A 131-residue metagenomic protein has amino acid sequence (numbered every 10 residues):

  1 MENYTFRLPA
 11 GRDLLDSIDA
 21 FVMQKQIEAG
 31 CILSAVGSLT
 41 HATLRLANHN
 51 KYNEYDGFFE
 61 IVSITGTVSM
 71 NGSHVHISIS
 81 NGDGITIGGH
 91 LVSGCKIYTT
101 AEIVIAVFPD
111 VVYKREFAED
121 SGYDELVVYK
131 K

Functional and structural regions predicted by a protein language model:
M1-H74, N81-K131: N-terminal intrinsically disordered, cationic/polar leader segments that include organellar targeting peptides
